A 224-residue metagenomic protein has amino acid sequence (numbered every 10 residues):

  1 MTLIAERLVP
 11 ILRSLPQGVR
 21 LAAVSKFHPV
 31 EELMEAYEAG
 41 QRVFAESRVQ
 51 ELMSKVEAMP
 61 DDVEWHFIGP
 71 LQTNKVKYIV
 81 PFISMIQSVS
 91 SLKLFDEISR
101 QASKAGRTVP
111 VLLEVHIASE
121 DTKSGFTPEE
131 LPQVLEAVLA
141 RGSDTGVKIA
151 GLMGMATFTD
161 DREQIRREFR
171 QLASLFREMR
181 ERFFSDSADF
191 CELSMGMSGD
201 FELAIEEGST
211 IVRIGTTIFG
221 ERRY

Functional and structural regions predicted by a protein language model:
M1-G199, I205-E207: Conserved alpha/beta-domain cores
S209-Y224: Gly/Pro- and small hydrophobic-enriched strand-loop and loop-to-helix capping segments that sit at the rims
